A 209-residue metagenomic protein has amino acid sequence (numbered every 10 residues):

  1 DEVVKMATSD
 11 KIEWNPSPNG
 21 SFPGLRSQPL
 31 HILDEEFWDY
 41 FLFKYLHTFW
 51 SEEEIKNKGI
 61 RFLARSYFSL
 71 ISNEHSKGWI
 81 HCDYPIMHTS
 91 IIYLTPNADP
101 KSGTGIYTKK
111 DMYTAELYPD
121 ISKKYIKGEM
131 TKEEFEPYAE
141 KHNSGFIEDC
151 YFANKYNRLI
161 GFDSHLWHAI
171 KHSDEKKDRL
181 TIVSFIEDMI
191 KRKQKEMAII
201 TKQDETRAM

Functional and structural regions predicted by a protein language model:
D1-L70, E74-G78, G103, K110 (+2 more regions): Non-heme Fe(II)/2-oxoglutarate
S72-M209: Catalytic core of non-heme Fe(II) oxygenases with the double-stranded beta-helix
